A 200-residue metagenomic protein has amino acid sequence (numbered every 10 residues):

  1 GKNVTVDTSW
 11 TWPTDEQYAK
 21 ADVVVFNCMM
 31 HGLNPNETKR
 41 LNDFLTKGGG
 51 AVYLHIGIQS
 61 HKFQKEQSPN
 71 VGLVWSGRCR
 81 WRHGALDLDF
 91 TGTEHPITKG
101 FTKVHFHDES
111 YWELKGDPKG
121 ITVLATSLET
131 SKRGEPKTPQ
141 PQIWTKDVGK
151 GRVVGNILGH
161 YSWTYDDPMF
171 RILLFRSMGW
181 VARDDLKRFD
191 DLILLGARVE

Functional and structural regions predicted by a protein language model:
G1-D22, M178, D185-L186, D191-E200: Aromatic-Pro/Gly-enriched surface loop or interdomain linker that acts as a lid/target-recognition segment
G1-K2, T46, G50, I56 (+1 more regions): Sec-exported extracytoplasmic/periplasmic mature domains
N3-T5, R78-R152: Catalytic beta-strand/loop cores that center a nucleophilic Ser/Cys/Thr and support acyl-enzyme chemistry
V6-T8, D22-N27, L45, G50-H55 (+2 more regions): Structural recognition of the beta-strand scaffold that forms the well-ordered cores of secreted hydrolase catalytic
S9-T14, N36-K39, K137-I143: Alpha-helical scaffolding within the catalytic cores of extracellular/periplasmic polymer-degrading hydrolases
T11-T14, M29-L33, A51, G57-H61 (+3 more regions): Solvent-exposed loop/turn segments at secondary-structure junctions within structured extracellular/periplasmic domains
H31-K103: A glycine-rich, often tryptophan-bearing local segment used as a flexible ligand/cofactor-contacting loop or short
T130-Q140, D147-E200: Extracellular ligand-binding/catalytic regions of CAZymes and related secreted enzymes and adhesion modules
